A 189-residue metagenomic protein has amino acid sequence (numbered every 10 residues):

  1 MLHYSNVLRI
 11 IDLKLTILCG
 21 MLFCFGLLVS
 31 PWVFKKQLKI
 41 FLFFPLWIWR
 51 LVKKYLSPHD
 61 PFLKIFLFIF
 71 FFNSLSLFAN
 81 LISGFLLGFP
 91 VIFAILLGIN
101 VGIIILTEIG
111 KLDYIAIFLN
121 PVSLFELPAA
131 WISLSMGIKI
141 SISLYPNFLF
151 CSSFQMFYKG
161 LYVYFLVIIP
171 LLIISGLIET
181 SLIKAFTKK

Functional and structural regions predicted by a protein language model:
M1-L13, D60, K64-L67, L75-S76 (+1 more regions): Cytosolic juxtamembrane amphipathic/interface segments immediately preceding and feeding into a transmembrane helix
N6-F41: N-terminal signal-anchor transmembrane alpha helix
L22-S30, A129, L171, S175 (+1 more regions): Alpha-helical transmembrane segments of multipass membrane proteins
P31-K36, L81-I104: Transmembrane alpha-helix/helix-exit interface in multi-pass inner-membrane proteins
Q37-H59, I105-T107: Membrane-interface interhelical connector segments
K53-L87: Interfacial helix-start motif at the membrane-water boundary
F118-S143, S175: Alpha-helical transmembrane segments of helical membrane proteins, especially in multi-pass transport, channel
I138-K189: Terminal transmembrane helical module of multi-pass membrane proteins
